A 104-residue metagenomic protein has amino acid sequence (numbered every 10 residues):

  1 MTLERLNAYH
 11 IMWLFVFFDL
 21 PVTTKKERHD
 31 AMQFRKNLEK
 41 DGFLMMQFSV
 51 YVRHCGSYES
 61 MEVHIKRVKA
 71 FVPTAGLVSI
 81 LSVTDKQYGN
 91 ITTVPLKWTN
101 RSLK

Functional and structural regions predicted by a protein language model:
T2-F15, L20-K104: Basic nucleic-acid-binding interfaces
